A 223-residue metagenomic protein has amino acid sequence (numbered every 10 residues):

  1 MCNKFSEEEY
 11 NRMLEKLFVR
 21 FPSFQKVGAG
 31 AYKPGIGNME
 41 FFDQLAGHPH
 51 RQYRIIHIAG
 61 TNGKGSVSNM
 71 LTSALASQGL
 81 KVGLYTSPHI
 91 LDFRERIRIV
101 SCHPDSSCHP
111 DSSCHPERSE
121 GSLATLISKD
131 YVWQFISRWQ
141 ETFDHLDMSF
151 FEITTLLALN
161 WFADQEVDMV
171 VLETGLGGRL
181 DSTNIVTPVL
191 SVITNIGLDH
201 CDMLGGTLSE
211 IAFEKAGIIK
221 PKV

Functional and structural regions predicted by a protein language model:
M1-A29: Charged, amphipathic alpha-helical linker segments immediately N-terminal to NTP-binding catalytic cores
F5-E9, V27-I36, E40-Q52, S77-D111 (+5 more regions): ATP-dependent carboxylate-amine ligase catalytic core
I56-G60: Hydrophobic anchor at the beta1->P-loop junction of P-loop NTPases
N62-K64: ATP-binding Walker
S66-M70: Hydrophobic positions on the alpha1 helix immediately C-terminal to the Walker A/P-loop
V189-L190, M203-I218, K222-V223: Internal gly/pro-rich beta-alpha loop/helix module that stabilizes soluble enzyme cofactors or their anionic handles
